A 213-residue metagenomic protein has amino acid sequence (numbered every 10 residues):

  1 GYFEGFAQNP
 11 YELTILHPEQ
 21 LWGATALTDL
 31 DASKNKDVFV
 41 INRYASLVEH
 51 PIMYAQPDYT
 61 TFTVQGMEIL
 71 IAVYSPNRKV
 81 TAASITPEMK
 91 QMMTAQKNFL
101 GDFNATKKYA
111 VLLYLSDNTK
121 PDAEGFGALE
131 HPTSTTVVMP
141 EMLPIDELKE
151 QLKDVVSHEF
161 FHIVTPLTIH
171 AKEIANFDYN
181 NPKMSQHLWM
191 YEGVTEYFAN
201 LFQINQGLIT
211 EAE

Functional and structural regions predicted by a protein language model:
G1-E4, T28, P166, D178-N180 (+1 more regions): Generic, ordered loop/turn and secondary-structure boundary motif
G1-T106, E124-G127: Non-catalytic architectural context of zinc metalloproteases
N9, I85, M92, V156 (+2 more regions): Alpha-helical structural motif
A24-A26, A128, S157, G193 (+1 more regions): Small-side-chain structural scaffolding
Y44, A95, E159, V194-L201: Alpha-helical scaffold segments in carbohydrate-active enzymes
T61-H187: Juxtacatalytic substrate-recognition/specificity segment
I169-D178, P182-E213: Acidic/His/Gly-enriched intrinsically disordered linker/tail segments that often contain short helix/coil "MoRF-like"
